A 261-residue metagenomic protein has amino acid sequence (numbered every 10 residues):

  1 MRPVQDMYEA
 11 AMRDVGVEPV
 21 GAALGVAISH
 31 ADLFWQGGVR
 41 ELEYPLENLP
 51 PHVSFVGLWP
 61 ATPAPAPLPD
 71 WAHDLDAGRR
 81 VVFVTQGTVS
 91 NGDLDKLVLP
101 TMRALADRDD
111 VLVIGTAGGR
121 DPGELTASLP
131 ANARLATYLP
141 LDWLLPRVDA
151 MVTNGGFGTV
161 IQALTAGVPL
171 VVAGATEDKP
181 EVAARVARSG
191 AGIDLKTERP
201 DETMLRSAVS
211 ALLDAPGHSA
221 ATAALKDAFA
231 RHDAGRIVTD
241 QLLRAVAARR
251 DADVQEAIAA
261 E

Functional and structural regions predicted by a protein language model:
M1-V81, Q86-K96, R103, R108-D110 (+1 more regions): Nucleotide-sugar-dependent glycosyltransferase catalytic domains
L112-A117: Short internal beta-strands
G118-L139: Nucleotide-activated donor-binding/catalytic signature segment of Leloir-type glycosyltransferases, i.e., the conserved
A136-R185: A donor-sugar binding/catalytic signature common to diverse glycosyltransferases and related nucleotide-sugar
E177-A208: Change "using UDP/GDP/dTDP sugars" to "using nucleotide sugars
E202-E261: C-terminal amphipathic helix plus adjacent low-complexity, charged tail appended to glycosyltransferase catalytic
